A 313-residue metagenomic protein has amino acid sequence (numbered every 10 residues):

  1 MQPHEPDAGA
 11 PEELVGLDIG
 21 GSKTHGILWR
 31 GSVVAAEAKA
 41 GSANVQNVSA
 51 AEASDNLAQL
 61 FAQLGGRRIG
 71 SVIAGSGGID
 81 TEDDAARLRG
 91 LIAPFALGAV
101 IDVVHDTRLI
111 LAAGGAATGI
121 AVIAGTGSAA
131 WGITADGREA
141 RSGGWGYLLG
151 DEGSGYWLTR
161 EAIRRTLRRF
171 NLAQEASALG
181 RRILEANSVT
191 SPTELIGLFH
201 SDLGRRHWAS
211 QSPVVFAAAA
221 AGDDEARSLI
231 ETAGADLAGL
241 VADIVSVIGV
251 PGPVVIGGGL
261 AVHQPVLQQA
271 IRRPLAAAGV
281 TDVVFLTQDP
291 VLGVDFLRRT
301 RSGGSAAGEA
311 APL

Functional and structural regions predicted by a protein language model:
M1-A10, P94, G98-V122, R138: Conserved phosphate-binding catalytic cores of ATP/NTP-utilizing and phosphoryl-transfer enzymes
M1-G70, G114-G119, I163-L313: ATP-binding/phosphotransfer module of carbohydrate and carboxylate kinases, centering on a glycine-rich
S22, G77-I79, T126-A129: Short glycine-rich anion-binding loops that position phosphate/pyrophosphate groups of nucleotides and phosphorylated
A38, I92-A96, D102, G137-G146 (+1 more regions): Glycine/charged-rich beta-loop-alpha catalytic/anionic-binding loops adjacent to active sites
V45-Q46, F61-D102, A113-G114: Short beta-strand-loop/turn "lid" adjacent to the catalytic site in phosphate-handling enzymes
D80-E82, L109-L111, A129-A130, A261-Q264: Short, active-site-adjacent cap segments at secondary-structure transitions
A86, T126-R141, S210-S212, Q264-A276: Acidic-glycine-rich active-site phosphate/pyrophosphate-binding loop
A117-R169, A173: Glycine-rich phosphate-binding loop of actin/hexokinase-like ATP-binding domains
